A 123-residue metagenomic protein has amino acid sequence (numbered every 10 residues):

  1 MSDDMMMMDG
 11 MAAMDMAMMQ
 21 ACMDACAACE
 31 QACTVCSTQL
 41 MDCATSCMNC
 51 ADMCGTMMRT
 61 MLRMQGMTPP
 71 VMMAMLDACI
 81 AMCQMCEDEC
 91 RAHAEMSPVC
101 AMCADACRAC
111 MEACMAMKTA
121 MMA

Functional and structural regions predicted by a protein language model:
M1-A123: Amphipathic alpha-helical hairpins
